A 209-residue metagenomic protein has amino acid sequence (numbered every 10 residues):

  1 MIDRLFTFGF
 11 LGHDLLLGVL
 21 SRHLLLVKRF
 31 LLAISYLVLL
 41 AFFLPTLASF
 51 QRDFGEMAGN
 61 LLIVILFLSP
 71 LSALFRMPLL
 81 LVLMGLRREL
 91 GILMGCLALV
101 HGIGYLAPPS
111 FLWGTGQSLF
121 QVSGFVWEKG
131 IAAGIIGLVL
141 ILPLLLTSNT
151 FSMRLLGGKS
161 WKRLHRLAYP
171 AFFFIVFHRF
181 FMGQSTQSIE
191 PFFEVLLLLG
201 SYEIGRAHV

Functional and structural regions predicted by a protein language model:
I2-R206: Membrane-embedded alpha-helical bundles that constitute the cytochrome b-like, heme-associated redox core of multi-pass
